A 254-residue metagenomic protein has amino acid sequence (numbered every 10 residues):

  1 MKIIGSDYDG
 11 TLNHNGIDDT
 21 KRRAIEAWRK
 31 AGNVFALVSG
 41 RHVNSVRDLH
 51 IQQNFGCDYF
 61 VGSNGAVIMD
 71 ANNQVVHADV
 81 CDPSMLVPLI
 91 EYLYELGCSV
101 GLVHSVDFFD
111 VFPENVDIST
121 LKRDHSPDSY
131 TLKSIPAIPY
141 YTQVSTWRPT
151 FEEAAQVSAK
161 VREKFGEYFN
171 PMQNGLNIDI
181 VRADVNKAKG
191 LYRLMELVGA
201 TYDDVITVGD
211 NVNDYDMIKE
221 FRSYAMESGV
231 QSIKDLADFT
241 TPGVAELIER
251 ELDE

Functional and structural regions predicted by a protein language model:
M1-I17, I218: Asp-based phosphoryl-transfer active-site loop
H14, S39, L191: Conserved phosphate-coupling serine/threonine residues in phosphotransfer and NTP-handling enzymes
D18-V116: Active-site phosphate-binding/coordination module
A36, V61, I206-V208, Y224 (+1 more regions): Hydrophobic/aromatic beta-strand patches that form the interior of the parallel beta-sheet core in alpha/beta enzyme
Q53-V67, P127-S129, I138-P139, S232-K234: Structural recognition of alpha->loop->beta junctions
C57-S63, T120-K122, S223-S228: Short hydrophobic/aromatic-enriched beta-strand-loop microsegments
L96-S99, V103-V208, V212-M217, S228: Conserved acidic, metal-coordinating active-site core of Asp-based, Mg2+-dependent phosphoryl-transfer enzymes
K219-E254: Asp-based, Mg2+/Mn2+-dependent phosphohydrolase catalytic module
